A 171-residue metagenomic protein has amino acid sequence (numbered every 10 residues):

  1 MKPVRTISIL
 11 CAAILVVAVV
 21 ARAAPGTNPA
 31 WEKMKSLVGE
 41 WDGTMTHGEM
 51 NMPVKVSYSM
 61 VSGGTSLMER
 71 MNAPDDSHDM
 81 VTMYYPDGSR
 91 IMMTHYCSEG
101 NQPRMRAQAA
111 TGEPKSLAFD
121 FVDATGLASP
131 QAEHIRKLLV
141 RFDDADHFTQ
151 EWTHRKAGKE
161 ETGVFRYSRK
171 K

Functional and structural regions predicted by a protein language model:
S8-A18: Bacterial N-terminal signal peptides
V19-A23: Sec/Tat signal peptide C-region and signal peptidase I cleavage site
P25-E40: N-terminal helix-cap/turn-to-beta initiation motif at the start of protein domains
D42-M45, M68-A73, M93-Y96, F119-A124 (+1 more regions): Short beta-strand segments that buttress and anchor functional surface loops
P53-G88: N-terminal glycine/threonine-rich, aromatic-flanked beta-hairpin/loop signature
S62, F142-D146: Residue-level recognition of beta-strand termini and adjacent short loop/turns
P74-A110: Helix-adjacent hinge/juxtasegments
H147, T153-K171: Edge beta-strand at a domain terminus
